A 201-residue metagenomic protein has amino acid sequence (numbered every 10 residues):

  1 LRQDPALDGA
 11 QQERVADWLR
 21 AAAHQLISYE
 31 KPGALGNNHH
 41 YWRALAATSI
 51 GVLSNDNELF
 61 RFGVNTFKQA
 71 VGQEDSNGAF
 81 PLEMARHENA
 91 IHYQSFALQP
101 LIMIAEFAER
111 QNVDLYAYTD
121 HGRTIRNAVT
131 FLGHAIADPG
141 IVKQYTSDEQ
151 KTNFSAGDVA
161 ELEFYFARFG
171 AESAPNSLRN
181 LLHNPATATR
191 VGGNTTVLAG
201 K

Functional and structural regions predicted by a protein language model:
L1-N112: Aromatic-lined, polymer-binding surfaces characteristic of secreted/periplasmic polysaccharide-degrading enzymes
L115-K201: CBM-like carbohydrate-recognition segments
